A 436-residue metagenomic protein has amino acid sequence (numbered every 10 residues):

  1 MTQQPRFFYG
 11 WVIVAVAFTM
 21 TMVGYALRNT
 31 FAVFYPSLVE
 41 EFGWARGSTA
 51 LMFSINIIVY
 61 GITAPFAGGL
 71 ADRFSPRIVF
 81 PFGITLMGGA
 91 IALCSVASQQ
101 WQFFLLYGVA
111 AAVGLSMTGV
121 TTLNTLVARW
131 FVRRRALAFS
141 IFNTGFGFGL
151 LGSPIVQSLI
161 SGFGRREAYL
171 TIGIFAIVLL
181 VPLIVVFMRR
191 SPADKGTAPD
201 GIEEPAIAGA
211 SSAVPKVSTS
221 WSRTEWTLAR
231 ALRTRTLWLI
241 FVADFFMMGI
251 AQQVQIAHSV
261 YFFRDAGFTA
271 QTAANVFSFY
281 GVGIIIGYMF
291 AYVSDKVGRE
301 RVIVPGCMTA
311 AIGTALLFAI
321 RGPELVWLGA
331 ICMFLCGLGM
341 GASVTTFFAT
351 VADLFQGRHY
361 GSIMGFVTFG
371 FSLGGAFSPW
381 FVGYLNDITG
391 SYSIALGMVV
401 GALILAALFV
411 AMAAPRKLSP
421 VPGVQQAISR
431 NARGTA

Functional and structural regions predicted by a protein language model:
M22, A90, Q102-T118, F246 (+1 more regions): Hydrophobic core of transmembrane alpha-helices in multi-pass small-molecule transporters, especially MFS/SLC-type
F31-Y35, A229-F290, S378: Extracytoplasmic gate region of multi-pass secondary transporters
T63-S75, G287-R299, D387: Helix-to-loop junctions at the C-terminal end of transmembrane segments in multipass secondary transporters
R73-I84, K296-C307: Cytoplasmic membrane-interface "Motif A"-like loop-to-helix N-cap segments of 12-TM Major Facilitator Superfamily
T85-S98, T309-G322: C-terminal ends and interior cores of transmembrane alpha-helices in multi-pass membrane transporters/permeases
G108-T144: Cytoplasmic helix-loop-helix junction between adjacent transmembrane helices in 12-TM secondary transporters
G145-A193: Helix-loop-helix hairpin linking two adjacent transmembrane segments in secondary transporters
Y169-V186, I394-M412: Symmetry-related core transmembrane helices of the 12-TM Major Facilitator Superfamily/SLC fold
